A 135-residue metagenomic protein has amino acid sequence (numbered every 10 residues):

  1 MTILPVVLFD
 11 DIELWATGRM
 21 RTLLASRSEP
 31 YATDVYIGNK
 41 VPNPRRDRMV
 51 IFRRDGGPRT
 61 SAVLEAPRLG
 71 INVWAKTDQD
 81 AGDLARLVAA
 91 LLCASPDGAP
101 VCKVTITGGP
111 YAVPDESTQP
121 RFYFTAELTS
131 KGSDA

Functional and structural regions predicted by a protein language model:
M1-P58: Small/polar-rich, solvent-exposed N-terminal microdomains that initiate assembly or binding
T2-L4, T77, A89: A short, flexible N-terminal coil/short beta segment enriched in small residues
A16, M20, V35, I71 (+2 more regions): Hydrophobic beta-strand residues in large extracellular and virion-surface proteins
R59-V63, E116: Short glycine/serine/proline-enriched coil/turn segments at secondary-structure junctions
V63-A81, P120-K131: Oligomerization/assembly interface segments of phage tail-like spikes and tubes
L84-A90: Short amphipathic alpha-helices in soluble, non-transmembrane regions that often serve as interface/regulatory elements
A90-A135: Acidic-leaning, charged glycine-interspersed low-complexity segments
